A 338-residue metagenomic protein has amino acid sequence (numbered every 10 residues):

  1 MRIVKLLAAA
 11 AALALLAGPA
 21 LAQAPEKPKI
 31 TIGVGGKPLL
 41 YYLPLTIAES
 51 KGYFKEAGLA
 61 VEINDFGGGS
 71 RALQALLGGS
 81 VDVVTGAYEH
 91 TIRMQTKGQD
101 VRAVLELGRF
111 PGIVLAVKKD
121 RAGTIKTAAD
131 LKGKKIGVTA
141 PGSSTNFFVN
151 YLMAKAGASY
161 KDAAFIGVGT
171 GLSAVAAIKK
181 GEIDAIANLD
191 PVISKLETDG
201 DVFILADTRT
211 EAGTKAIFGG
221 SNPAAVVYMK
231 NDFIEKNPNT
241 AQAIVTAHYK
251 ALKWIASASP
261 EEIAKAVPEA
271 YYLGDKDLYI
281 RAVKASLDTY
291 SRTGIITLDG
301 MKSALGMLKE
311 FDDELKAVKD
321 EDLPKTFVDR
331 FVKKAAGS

Functional and structural regions predicted by a protein language model:
M1-A8: Bacterial N-terminal signal peptides that target proteins for export
A8-A17: Hydrophobic helical h-region of N-terminal Sec-dependent signal peptides in bacterial secretory/periplasmic proteins
G18-A22: Sec/Tat signal peptide C-region and signal peptidase I cleavage site
Q23-G169, K180-D190, D201, L205-T208 (+1 more regions): Short, glycine-/small- and polar/acidic-enriched structural segments that line small-molecule recognition paths
E56, G123, R209-G220, D288-T297: Short, solvent-exposed loop/beta-turn-alpha elements that line the ligand-binding surface or hinge of extracytoplasmic
S173-E269: Pocket-lining segment of extracytoplasmic ligand-binding domains
I234-E314: Secondary-structure end/capping motifs
L305-S338: Conserved C-terminal helix/tail region of periplasmic/extracytoplasmic solute-binding proteins
